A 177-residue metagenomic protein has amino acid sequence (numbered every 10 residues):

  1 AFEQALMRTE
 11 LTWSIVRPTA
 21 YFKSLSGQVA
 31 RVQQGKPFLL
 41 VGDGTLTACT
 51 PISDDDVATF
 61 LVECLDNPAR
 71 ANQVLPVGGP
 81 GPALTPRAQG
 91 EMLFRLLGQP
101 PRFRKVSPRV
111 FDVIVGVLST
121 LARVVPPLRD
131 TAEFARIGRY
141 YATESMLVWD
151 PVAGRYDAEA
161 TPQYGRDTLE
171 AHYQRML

Functional and structural regions predicted by a protein language model:
A1-P101: Oxidoreductase cofactor-interface core, primarily capturing Rossmann-like NAD(P)-dependent enzymes
P82-D112, Y156-D167: Compositionally biased, charge-rich terminal segments
R109-L177: A hydrophobic C-terminal alpha-helical subdomain
